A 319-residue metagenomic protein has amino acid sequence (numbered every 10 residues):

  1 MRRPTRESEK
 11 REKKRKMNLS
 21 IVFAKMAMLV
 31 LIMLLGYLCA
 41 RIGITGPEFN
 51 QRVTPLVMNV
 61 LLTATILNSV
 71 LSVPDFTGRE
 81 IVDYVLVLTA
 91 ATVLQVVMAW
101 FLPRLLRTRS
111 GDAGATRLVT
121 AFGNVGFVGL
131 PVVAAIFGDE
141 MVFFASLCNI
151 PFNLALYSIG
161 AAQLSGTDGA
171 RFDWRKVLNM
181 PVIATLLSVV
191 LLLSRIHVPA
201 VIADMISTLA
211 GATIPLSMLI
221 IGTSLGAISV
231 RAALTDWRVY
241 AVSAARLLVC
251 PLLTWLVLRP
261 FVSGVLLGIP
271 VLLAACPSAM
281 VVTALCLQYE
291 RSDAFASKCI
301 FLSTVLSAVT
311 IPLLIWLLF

Functional and structural regions predicted by a protein language model:
E9-F319: Alpha-helical transmembrane segments of multi-pass small-molecule/ion transporters
